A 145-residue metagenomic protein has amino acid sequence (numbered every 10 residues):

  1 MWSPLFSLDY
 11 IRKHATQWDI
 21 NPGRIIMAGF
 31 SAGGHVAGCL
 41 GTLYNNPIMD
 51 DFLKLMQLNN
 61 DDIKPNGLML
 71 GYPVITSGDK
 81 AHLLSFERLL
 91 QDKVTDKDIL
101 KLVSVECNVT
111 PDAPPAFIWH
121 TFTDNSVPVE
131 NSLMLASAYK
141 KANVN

Functional and structural regions predicted by a protein language model:
W2-S3, H35, N131: Charged catalytic carboxylate motif
F6-L83, L100: Primarily recognizes the serine-hydrolase "nucleophile elbow" in alpha/beta-hydrolase and SGNH/GDSL folds
A28, A136-S137: Serine-hydrolase catalytic core recognition
K54-L58, K93-N108, A113-P114: Active-site nucleophile elbow and catalytic-triad environment of alpha/beta-hydrolase enzymes
L83-K93: Acidic/histidine-rich helix-loop elements that form or flank divalent-metal/phosphate-binding sites at the catalytic
D112, F117-H120, D124: Short beta-strand/loop motif that positions the catalytic acidic residue of the alpha/beta-hydrolase fold
N125-M134: Conserved alpha/beta-hydrolase "acid-adjacent" motif
K140-N145: Catalytic histidine neighborhood in serine/cysteine hydrolases with alpha/beta-hydrolase-type architecture
